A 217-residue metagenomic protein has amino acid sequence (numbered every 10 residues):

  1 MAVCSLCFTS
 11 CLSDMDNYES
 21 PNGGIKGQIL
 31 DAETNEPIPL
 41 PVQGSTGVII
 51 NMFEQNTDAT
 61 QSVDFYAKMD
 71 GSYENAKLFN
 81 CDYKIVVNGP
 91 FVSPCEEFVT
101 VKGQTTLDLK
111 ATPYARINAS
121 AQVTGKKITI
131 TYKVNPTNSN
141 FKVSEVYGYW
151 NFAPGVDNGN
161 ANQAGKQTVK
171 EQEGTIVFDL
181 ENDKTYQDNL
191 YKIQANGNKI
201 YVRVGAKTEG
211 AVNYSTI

Functional and structural regions predicted by a protein language model:
C4-T34: Bacterial Sec-dependent N-terminal signal peptides
T34-D58, F141-V146: Short, ordered, surface-exposed loop/turn motifs in non-cytosolic proteins
E54-D70: Short, acidic Ser/Thr/Gly-rich low-complexity loop/linker segments typical of extracellular and cell-surface proteins
F65-D82: Short Pro-Gly-centered beta-turn/loop motif in secreted/extracellular proteins
G71-Y73, T105-L107, Q172-F178, K184-D188: Short strand-edge motifs at loop-to-beta-strand transitions and within beta-strands of extracellular beta-rich domains
G89-Y114: Structured interaction patches on ligand/partner-binding surfaces of diverse proteins
T112-Y147: Compositionally biased low-complexity segments at domain edges in trafficked proteins and select soluble regulators
N182-Y214: Beta-strand-rich modules
